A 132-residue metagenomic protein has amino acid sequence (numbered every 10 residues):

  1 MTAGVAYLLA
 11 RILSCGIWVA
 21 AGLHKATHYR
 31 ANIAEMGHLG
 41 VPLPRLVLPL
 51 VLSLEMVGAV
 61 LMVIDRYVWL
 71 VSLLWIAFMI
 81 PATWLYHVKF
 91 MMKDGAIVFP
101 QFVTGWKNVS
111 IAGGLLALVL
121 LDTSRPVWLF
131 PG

Functional and structural regions predicted by a protein language model:
M1-A31, P44-S53, V57, V63-G132: Extended, low-polarity transmembrane helix blocks
A31-H38: Short amphipathic alpha-helical coupling elements at transmembrane boundaries
